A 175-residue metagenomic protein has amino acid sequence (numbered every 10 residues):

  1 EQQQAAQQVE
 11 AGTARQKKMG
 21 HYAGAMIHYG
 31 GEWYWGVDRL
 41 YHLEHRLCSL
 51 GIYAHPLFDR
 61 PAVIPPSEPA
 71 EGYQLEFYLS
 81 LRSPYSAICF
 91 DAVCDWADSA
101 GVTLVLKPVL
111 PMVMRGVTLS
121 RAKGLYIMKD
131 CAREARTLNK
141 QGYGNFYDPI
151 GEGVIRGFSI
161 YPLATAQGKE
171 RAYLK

Functional and structural regions predicted by a protein language model:
E1-P66, E71, E76, C89-W96 (+1 more regions): C-terminal cap of thioredoxin/glutaredoxin-like
L81-R82: Short pre-active-site segment immediately N-terminal to redox-active cysteine/selenocysteine motifs in thiol-based
A87-K175: Structural alpha/beta surface segment adjacent to cysteine/selenocysteine redox centers across thiol/disulfide enzymes
